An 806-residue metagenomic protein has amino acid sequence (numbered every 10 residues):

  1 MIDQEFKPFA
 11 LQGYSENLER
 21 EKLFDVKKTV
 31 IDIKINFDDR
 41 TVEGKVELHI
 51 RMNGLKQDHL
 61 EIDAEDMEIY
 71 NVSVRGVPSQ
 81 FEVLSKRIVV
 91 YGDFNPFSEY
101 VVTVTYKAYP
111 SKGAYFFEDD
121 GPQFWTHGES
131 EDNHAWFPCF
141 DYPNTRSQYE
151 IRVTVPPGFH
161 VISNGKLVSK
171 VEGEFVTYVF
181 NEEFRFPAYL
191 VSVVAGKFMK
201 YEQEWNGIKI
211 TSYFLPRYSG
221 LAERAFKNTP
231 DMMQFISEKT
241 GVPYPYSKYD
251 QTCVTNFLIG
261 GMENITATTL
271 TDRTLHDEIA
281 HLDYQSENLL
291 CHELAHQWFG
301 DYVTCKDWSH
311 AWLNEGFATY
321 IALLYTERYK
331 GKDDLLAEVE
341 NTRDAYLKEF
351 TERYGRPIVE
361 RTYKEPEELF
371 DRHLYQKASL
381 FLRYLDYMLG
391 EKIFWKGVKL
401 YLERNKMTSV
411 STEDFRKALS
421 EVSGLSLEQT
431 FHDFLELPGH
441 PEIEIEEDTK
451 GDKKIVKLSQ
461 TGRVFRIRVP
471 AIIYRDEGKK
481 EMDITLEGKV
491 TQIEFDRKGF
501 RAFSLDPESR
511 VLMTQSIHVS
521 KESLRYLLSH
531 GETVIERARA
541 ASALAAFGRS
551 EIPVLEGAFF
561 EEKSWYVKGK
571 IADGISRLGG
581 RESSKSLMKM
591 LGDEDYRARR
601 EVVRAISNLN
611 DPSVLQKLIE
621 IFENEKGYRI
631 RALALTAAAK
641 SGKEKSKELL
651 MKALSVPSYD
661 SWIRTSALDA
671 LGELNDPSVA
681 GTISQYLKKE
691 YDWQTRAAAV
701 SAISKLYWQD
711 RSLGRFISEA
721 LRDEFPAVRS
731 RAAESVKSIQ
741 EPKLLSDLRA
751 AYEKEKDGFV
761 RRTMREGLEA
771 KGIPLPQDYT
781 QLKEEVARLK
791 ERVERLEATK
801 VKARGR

Functional and structural regions predicted by a protein language model:
M1-S247, R273, R361, R372 (+3 more regions): Acidic/His-enriched low-complexity segments
H127, R152-V155, H160, A295 (+7 more regions): Non-catalytic accessory/interaction domains
F180, S212-L458, F503: Hydrophobic alpha-helical and helix-loop surface patches within well-folded domains that function as non-catalytic
E428, I517-L528, R549-F560, G580-G592 (+6 more regions): Amphipathic alpha-helical scaffolding segments comprising HEAT/armadillo-like alpha-solenoid repeats
S509-T514, E536-R549, G557, Y566-G580 (+11 more regions): Structural detector for internal amphipathic alpha-helices that build alpha-solenoid repeat scaffolds
E532-T533, K563-S564, E594-D595, K626-G627 (+4 more regions): Short inter-helical turns and helix N-cap capping residues of alpha-solenoid HEAT/ARM repeat scaffolds
A770-R806: Long, leucine- and charge-enriched amphipathic alpha-helices that form heptad-repeat coiled-coil/leucine-zipper-like
